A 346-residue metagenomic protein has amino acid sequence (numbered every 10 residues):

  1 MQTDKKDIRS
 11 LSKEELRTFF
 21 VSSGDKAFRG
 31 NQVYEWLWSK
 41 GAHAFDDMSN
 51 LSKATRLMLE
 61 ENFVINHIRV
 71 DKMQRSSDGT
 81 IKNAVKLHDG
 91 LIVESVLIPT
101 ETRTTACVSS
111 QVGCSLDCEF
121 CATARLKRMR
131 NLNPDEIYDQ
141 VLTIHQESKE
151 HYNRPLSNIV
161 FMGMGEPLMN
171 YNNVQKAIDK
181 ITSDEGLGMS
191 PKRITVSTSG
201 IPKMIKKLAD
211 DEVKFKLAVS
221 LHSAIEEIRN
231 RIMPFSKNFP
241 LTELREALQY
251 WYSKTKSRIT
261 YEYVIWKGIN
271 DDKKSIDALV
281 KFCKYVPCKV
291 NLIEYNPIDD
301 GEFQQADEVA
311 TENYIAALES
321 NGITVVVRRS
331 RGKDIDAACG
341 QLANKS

Functional and structural regions predicted by a protein language model:
M1-I92, P99, Q249-R258, I265-S346: Auxiliary Fe-S-binding modules of radical SAM enzymes
K13, S115, I201-K203, I225-E226 (+1 more regions): Alpha-helix N-cap/helix-start and coil->helix boundary motif
S76, S109-S110, S197, S220: Short linear Ser/Thr-Pro motifs
I81, V93, T104-V108, L116 (+1 more regions): Generic beta-strand structural signal
L97-I98, N173: Residue-level structural signal for beta-strand termini and adjacent loop
P99-E136, L142: Canonical Radical SAM [4Fe-4S] cluster-binding loop centered on the CxxxCxxC motif and its immediate flanking residues
H145-N321: Conserved AdoMet/S-adenosylmethionine-binding subsite of the radical SAM
